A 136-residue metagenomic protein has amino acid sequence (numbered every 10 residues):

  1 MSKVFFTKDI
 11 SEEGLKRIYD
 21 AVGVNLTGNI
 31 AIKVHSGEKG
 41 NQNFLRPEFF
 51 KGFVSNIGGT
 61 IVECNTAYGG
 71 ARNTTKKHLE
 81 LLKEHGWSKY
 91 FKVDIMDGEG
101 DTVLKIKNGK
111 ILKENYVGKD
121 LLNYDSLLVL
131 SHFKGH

Functional and structural regions predicted by a protein language model:
M1-H136: N-terminal and secondary-structure boundary signal
